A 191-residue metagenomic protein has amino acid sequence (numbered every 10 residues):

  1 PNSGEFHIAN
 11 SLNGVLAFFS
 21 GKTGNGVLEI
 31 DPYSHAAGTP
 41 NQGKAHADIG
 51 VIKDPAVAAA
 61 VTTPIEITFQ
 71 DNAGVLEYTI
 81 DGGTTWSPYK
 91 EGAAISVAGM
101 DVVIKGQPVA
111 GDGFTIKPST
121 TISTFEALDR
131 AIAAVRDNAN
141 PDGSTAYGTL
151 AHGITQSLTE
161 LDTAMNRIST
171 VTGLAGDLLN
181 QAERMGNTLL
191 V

Functional and structural regions predicted by a protein language model:
P1-V191: S/T-rich, low-complexity, solvent-exposed segments of bacterial secretion/appendage proteins
